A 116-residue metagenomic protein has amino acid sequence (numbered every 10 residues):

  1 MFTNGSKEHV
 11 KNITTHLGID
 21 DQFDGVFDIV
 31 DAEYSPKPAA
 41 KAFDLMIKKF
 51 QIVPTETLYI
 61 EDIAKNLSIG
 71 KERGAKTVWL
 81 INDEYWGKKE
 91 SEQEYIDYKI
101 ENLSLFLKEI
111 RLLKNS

Functional and structural regions predicted by a protein language model:
T3: Conserved phosphate-coupling serine/threonine residues in phosphotransfer and NTP-handling enzymes
K7, K11-S116: Asp-based, Mg2+/Mn2+-dependent phosphohydrolase catalytic module
